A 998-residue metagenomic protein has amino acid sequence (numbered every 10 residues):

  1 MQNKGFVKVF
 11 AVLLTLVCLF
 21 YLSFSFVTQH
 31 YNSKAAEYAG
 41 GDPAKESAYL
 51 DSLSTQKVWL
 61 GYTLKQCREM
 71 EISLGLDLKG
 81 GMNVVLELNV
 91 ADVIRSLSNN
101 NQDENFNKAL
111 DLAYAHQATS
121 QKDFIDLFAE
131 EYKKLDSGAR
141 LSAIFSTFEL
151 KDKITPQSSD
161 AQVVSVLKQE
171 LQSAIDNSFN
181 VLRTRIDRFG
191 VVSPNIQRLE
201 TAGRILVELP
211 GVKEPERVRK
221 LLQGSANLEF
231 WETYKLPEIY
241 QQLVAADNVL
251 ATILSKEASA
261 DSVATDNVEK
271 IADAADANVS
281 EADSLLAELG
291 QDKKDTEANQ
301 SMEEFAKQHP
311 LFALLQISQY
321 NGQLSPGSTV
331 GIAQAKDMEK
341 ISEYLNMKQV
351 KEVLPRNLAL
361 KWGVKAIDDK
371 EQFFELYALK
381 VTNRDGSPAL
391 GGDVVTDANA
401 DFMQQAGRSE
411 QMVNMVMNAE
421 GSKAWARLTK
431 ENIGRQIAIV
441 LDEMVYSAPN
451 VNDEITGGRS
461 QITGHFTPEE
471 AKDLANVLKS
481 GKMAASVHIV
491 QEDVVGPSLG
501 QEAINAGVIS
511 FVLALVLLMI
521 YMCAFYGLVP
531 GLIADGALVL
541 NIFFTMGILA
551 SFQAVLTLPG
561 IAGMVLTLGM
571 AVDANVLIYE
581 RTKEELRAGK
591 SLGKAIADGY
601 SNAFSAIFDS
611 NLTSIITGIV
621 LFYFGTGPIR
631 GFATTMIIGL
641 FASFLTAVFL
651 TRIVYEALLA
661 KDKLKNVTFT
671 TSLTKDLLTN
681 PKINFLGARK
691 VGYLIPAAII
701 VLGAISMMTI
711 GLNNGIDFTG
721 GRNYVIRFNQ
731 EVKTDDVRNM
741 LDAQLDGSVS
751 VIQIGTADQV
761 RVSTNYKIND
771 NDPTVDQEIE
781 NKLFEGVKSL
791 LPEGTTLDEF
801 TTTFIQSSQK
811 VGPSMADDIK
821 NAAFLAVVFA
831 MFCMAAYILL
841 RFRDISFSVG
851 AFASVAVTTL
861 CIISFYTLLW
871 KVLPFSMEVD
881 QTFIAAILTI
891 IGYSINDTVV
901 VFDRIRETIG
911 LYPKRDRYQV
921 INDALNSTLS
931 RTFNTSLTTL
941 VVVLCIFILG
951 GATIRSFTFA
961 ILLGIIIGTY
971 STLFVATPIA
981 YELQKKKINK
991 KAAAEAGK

Functional and structural regions predicted by a protein language model:
M1-V17, F24-R68, I72, R95-A129 (+4 more regions): Interfacial helix-loop-helix hairpins and adjacent transmembrane helices of multi-pass alpha-helical membrane proteins
K8, V12, L540, T545-I548 (+4 more regions): Hydrophobic alpha-helical transmembrane segments of membrane transport and translocation systems, primarily multi-pass
S23-Y31, S54-T55, E69-D442, Y446-P449 (+3 more regions): Non-transmembrane, solvent-exposed regions of membrane trafficking/translocation machinery
L182, S498-L518, M570, A574 (+12 more regions): Pore- and gate-forming transmembrane helices of large, multi-pass membrane proteins
E208, G458-Q461, E469-L517, K782 (+2 more regions): Juxtamembrane "pre-transmembrane" interface segments
A524, L528-I578, S848-E907, F974: Hydrophobic transmembrane alpha-helices and their membrane-interface caps in long multi-pass transport proteins
G569-T613, V654-K663, T867, L873-T935 (+1 more regions): Cytosolic juxtamembrane regions of multi-pass inner-membrane proteins
G703-I752: Juxtamembrane segments of multi-pass membrane proteins
